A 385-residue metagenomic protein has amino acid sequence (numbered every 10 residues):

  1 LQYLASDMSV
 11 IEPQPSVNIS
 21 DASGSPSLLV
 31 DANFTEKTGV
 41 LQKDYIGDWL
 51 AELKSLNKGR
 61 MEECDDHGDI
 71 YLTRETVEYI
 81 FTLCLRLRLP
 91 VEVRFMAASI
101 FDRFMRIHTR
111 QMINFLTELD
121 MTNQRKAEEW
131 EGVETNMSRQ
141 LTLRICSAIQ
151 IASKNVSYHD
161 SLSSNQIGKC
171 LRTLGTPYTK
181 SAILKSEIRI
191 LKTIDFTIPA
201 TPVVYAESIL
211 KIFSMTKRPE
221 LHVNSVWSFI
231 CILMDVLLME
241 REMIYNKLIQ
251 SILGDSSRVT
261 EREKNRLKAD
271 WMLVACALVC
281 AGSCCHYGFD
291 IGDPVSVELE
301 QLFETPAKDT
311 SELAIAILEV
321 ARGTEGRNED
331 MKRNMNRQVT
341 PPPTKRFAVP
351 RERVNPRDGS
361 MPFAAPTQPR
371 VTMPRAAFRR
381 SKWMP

Functional and structural regions predicted by a protein language model:
L1-P385: Acidic, serine/threonine-rich low-complexity regulatory regions at protein termini of eukaryotic cell-cycle
